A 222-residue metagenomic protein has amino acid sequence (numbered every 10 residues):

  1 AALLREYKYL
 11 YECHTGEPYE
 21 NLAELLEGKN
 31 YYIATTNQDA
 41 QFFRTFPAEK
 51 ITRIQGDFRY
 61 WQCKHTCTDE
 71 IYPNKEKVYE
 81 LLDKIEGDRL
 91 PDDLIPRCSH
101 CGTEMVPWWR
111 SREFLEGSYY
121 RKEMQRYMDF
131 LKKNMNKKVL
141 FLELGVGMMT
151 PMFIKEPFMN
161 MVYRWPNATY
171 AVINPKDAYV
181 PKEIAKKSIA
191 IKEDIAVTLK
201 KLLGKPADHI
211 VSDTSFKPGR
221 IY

Functional and structural regions predicted by a protein language model:
A1-K201: Conserved catalytic alpha/beta core of Sir2/sirtuin-type deacylases, generalized to analogous enzyme cores that bind
K205-Y222: Mobile active-site "lid"/loop adjacent to the S-adenosyl-L-methionine
